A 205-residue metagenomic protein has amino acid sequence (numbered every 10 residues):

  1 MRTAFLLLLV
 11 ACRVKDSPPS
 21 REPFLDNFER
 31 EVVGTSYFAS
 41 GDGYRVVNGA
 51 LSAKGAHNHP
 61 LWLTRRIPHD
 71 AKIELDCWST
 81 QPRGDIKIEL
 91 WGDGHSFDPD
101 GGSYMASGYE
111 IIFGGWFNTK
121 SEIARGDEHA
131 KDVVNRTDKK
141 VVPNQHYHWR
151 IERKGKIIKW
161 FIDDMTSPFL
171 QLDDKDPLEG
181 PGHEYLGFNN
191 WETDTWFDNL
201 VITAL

Functional and structural regions predicted by a protein language model:
M1-L7: Sec-dependent signal peptide recognition, specifically the positively charged N-region followed immediately by
C12-A71, I157: Low-complexity, Ser/Thr/Pro/Gly-rich disordered linker/stalk regions
F28, L75, P143-L172, L200: Carbohydrate-binding surfaces in secreted/extracellular proteins
A50-N58, G126-K131, E192: Extracellular beta-rich ligand/substrate-recognition surface
G55-A124: Secretory/extracellular carbohydrate-interaction modules and structurally similar beta-sandwich "look-alikes"
H59-R65, N135-V141, L186-G187: Beta-strand-rich interaction surfaces with strong enrichment in secreted/lumenal proteins
G126-H148: Short, aromatic/His-centered strand-loop micro-motif at the edge of beta-sheets
L170-D198: Flexible glycan-contacting loops in extracellular carbohydrate-active proteins
